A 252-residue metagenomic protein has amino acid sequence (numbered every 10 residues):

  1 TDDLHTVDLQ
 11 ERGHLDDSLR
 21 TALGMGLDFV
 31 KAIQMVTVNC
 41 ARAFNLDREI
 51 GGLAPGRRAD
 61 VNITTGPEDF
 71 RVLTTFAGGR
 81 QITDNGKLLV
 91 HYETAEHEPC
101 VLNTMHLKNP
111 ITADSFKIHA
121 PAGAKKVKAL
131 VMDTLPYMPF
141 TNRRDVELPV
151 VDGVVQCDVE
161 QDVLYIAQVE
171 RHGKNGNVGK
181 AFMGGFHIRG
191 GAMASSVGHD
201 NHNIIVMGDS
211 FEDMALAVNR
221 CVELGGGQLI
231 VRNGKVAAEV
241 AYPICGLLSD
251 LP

Functional and structural regions predicted by a protein language model:
D2-D3: Active-site metal-binding loops of divalent metal-dependent hydrolases
Q10-G24, V30-P252: Active-site microenvironment of metallo-dependent hydrolases
